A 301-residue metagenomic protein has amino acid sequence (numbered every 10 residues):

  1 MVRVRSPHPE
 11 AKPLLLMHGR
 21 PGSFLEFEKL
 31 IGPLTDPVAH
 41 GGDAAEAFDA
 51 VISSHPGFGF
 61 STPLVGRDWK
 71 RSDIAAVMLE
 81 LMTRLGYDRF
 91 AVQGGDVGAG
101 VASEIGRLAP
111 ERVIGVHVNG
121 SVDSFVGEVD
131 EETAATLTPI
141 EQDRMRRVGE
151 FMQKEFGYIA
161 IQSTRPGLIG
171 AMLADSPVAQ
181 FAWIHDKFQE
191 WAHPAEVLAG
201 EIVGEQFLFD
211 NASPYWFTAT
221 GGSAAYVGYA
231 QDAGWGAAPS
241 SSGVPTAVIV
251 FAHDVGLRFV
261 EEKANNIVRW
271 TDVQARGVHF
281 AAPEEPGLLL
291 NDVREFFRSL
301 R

Functional and structural regions predicted by a protein language model:
M1-K12: Short beta-strand-to-loop junctions in surface cap/lid or active-site-entrance loops
A11-G19: Short beta-strand element of the alpha/beta-hydrolase
R20-G32: The serine-hydrolase catalytic nucleophile loop
G22, Q162-R301: C-terminal subdomain of alpha/beta-hydrolase-fold enzymes, centered on the catalytic histidine and its supporting
P33, P37-A39, L85-T138: Conserved hydrolase catalytic core segment
L34-F60: Conserved alpha/beta-hydrolase
G42, H55-W69, S103, G127: Glycine-rich "HGGG/HGxG" loop immediately N-terminal to the catalytic nucleophile of the alpha/beta-hydrolase
G66-R84: Alpha/beta-hydrolase active-site loop
